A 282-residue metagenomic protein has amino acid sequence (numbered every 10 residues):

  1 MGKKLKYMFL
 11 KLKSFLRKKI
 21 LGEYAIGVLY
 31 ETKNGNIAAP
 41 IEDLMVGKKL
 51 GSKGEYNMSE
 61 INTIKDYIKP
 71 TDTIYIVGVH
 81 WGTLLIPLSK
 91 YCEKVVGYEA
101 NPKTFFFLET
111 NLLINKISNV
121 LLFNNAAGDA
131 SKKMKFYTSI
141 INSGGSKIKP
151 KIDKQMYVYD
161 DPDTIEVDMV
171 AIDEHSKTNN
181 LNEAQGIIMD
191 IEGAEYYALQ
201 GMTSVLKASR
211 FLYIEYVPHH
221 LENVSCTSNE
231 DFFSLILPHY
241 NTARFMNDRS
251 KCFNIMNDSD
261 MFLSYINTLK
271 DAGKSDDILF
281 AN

Functional and structural regions predicted by a protein language model:
M1-N115, D161-I165, H175-L181, N229-N282: S-adenosyl-L-methionine
A39-V46, K147-Q155: Short, basic/glycine-rich phosphate-binding loops at helix/coil junctions that contact nucleotide phosphates
S52-T73, I117, K133-K135, P150-A208 (+2 more regions): Short internal loop-to-helix segment that lines adenine-nucleotide cofactor pockets
V77, Y98, M189, I214-E215: Active-site flanking residues adjacent to catalytic metal/cofactor-binding acidic residues
V79-W81, P102, D129, I191-G193 (+1 more regions): Short, glycine/acidic-enriched loop or turn micro-motifs at the edges of active sites
E109, L113-G145: Core alpha/beta nucleotide-donor-binding catalytic domains of modification enzymes
S209-V217: Conserved beta-strand signature within the Rossmann-like core of class I S-adenosyl-L-methionine
